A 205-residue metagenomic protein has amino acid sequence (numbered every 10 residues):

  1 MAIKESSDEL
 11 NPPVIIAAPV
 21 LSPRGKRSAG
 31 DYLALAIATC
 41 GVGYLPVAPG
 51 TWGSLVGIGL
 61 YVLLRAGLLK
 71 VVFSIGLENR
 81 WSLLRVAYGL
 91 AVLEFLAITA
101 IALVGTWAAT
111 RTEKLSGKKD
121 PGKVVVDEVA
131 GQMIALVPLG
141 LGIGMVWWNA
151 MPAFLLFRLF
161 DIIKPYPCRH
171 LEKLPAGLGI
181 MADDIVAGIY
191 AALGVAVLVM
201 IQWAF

Functional and structural regions predicted by a protein language model:
A2-L55, L84, V104-L136, R158-Y190: Interhelical loop and helix-boundary elements at the membrane-water interface of polytopic inner-membrane proteins
A38, V56-L68, A135-L141, V195: Interfacial segments of multi-pass membrane proteins
P46, L83-E94: Interfacial helix-start motif at the membrane-water boundary
T51, L55, V92-T99, W147-L155 (+2 more regions): Hydrophobic alpha-helical transmembrane segments
K70-A87: Membrane-interface interhelical connector segments
A87, A91, K119-V125, I143-F154: Internal alpha-helical transmembrane segments of multi-pass membrane proteins
F95-G105, A196-V197: Hydrophobic core of alpha-helical transmembrane segments in multi-pass integral membrane proteins
V197-F205: Juxtamembrane boundary at the C-terminal end of a transmembrane helix
